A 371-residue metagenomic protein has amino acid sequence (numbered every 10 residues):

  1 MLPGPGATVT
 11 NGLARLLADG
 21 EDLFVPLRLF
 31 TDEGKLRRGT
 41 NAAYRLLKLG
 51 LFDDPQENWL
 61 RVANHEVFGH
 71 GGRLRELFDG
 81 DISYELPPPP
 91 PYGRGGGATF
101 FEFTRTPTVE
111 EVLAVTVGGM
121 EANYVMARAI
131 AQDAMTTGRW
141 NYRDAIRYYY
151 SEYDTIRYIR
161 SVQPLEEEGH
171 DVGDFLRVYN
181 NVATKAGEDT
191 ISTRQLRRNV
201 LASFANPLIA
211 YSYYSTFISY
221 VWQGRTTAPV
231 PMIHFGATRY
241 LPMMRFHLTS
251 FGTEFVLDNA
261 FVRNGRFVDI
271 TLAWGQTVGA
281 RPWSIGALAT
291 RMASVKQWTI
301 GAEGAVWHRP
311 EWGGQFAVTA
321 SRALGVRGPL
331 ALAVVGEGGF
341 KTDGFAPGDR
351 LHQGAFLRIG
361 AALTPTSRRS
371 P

Functional and structural regions predicted by a protein language model:
M1-A7, R94-A202: Metalloprotease/metallohydrolase-associated module, dominated by Zn2+-dependent proteases
M1-L60, F78-P88: Auxiliary, metal-adjacent structural segments of Zn-dependent hydrolase domains
D53-E57, L74-T116: Post-HEXXH active-site segment of zinc metalloproteases
E57-L77, G119, N123: Active-site recognition of the HExxH zinc-binding catalytic motif
Y153-G265, L272: C-terminal membrane-associated helical module and adjoining short loops/tails
Y240, N264-V268, S294-I300, G328-V334 (+1 more regions): Outer-envelope beta-barrel architecture signal
L248-G252, R263, L272-V278, R291-A293 (+4 more regions): Transmembrane beta-strands of outer-membrane beta-barrel pores
T253-N259, A287, V318-A320, R350-P371: Outer-membrane beta-barrel "beta-signal"
